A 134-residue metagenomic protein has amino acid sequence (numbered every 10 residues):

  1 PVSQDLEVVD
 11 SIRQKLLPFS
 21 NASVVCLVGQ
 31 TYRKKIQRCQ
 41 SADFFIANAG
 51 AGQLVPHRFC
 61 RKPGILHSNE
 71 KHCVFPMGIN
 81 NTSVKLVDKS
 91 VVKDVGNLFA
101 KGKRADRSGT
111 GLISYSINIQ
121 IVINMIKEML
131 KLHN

Functional and structural regions predicted by a protein language model:
P1-E7, S68-H72, P76-T82, G109: Active-site donor-nucleotide binding/catalytic segment of nucleotide-sugar enzymes
P1-R33: Catalytic donor nucleotide-activated moiety binding site of glycosyltransferases and closely related
Q14, Q37-Q40, K127, K131: Surface-exposed alpha-helical segments enriched in charged/polar residues
F19-N21, F59, V87: Short, well-ordered coil/turn elements that cap or connect secondary structure elements
L27-Q30, H67, K89: Conserved beta-strand termini and adjacent loop/short-helix elements that scaffold enzyme active sites in alpha/beta
R33-G78: A donor-sugar binding/catalytic signature common to diverse glycosyltransferases and related nucleotide-sugar
M77-N134: Leloir-type glycosyltransferase catalytic cores
